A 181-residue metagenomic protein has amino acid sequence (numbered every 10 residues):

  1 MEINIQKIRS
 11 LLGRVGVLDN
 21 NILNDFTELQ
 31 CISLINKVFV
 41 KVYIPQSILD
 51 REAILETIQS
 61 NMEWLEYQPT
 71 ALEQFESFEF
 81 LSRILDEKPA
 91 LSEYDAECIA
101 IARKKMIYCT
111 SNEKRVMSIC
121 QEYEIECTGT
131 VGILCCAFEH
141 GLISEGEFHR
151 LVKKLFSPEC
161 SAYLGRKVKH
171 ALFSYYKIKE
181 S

Functional and structural regions predicted by a protein language model:
E2-I107, K114, R166-S181: Active-site-proximal, substrate-binding regions of enzyme catalytic domains and RNA-binding/basic surfaces
I44-Q46, E56-T57, M117-S181: Acidic, PIN/NYN-like endoribonuclease modules and their adjacent C-terminal/linker elements
